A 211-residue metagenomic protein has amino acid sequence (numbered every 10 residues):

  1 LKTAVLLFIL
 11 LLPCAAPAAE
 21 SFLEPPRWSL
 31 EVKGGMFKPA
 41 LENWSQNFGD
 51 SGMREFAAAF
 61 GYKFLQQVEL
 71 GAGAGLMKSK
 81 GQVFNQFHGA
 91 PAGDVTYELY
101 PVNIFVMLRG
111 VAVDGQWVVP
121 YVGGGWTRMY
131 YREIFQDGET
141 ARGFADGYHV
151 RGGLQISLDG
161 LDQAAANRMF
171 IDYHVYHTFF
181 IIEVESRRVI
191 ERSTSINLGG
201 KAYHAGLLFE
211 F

Functional and structural regions predicted by a protein language model:
A18-K63, I190-T194, G200, G206-E210: Short glycine/proline- and aromatic-enriched beta-strand/turn motifs that initiate or cap beta-hairpins
A19-W28, Y62-Q67, V111-V119, D159-T178: Short loop/turn motifs that connect adjacent beta-strands in outer-membrane beta-barrel proteins
P26, D50-F56, T96-V102, V118 (+2 more regions): Residues that define the transmembrane beta-barrel architecture of outer-membrane proteins
W28-V32, Q66-A72, Y100-I104, V118-G124 (+4 more regions): Transmembrane beta-strands of outer-membrane beta-barrel proteins
V32-G34, A58-Y62, A72, I104-G110 (+4 more regions): Residues on the lipid-exposed face of transmembrane beta-strands in outer-membrane beta-barrel proteins
G34-A40, A74-K80, G110, W126-R132 (+3 more regions): Transmembrane beta-strands of outer-membrane beta-barrel pores
A59-Q136: Gram-negative (and chloroplast) outer-membrane scaffold detector with strong preference for beta-barrel transmembrane
Q155-F211: Predominantly the C-terminal beta-signal and adjacent terminal strand-loop region of outer-membrane beta-barrel
